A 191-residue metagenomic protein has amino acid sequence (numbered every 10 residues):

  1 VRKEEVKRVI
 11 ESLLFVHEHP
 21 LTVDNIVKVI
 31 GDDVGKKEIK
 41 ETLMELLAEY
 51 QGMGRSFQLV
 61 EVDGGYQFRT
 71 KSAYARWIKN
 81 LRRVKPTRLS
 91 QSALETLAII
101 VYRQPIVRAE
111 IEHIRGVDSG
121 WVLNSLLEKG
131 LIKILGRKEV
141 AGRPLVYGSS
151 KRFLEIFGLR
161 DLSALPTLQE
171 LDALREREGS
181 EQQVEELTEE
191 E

Functional and structural regions predicted by a protein language model:
V1-I10, R69-L94, E191: Short alpha-helical segments that sit at the start of domains
V1-K28: Long, amphipathic alpha-helical "stalk/connector" segments that mediate intersubunit docking and mechanical coupling
V1-V6, E155-E191: Phosphate-centric recognition/catalysis
L13-T22, V34, V101-V107: Short capping segments at the starts of secondary-structure elements
N25-K28, V107-I114, L126: A short acidic, leucine-rich amphipathic alpha-helix
V34-L43, I114-L131, A141-P144: Short amphipathic alpha-helical interaction segments
L47-V60, G130-E139: A short, conserved structural fragment
E61-L81, L135-L159: Short, cationic-aromatic polyanion-contact patches
